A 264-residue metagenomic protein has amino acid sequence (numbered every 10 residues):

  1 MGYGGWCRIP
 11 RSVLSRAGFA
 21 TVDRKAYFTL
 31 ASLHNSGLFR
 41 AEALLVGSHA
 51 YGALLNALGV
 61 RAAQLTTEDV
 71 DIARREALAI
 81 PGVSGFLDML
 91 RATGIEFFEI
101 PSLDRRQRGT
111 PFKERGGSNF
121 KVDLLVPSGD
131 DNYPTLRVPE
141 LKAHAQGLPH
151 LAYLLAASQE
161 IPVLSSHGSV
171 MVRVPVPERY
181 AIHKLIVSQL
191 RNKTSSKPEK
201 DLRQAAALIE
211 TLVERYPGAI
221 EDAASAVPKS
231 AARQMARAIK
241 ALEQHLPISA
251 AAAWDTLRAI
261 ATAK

Functional and structural regions predicted by a protein language model:
M1-K264: Compositionally biased terminal segments of proteins
